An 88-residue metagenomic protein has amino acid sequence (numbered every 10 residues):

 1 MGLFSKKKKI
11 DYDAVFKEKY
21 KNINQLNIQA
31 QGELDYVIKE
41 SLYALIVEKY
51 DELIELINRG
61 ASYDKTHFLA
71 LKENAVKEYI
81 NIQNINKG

Functional and structural regions predicted by a protein language model:
M1-G2: Short acidic, low-complexity intrinsically disordered linear motifs used for protein-protein interactions
S5, K9, I46, A61 (+1 more regions): Intrinsic-disorder-associated interaction segments
S5-E40: N-terminal acidic leader/helix
D11-D13, D35, D51, D64 (+1 more regions): Acidic-enriched, low-complexity/disordered segments with a strong bias for Aspartate over Glutamate
F16-K19, I23, A30, I46 (+4 more regions): Amphipathic alpha-helices that form helix-helix packing interfaces
Y36-G60: Amphipathic, non-membrane alpha-helical rod segments
N58-G88: Charged low-complexity stretches with an acidic bias
